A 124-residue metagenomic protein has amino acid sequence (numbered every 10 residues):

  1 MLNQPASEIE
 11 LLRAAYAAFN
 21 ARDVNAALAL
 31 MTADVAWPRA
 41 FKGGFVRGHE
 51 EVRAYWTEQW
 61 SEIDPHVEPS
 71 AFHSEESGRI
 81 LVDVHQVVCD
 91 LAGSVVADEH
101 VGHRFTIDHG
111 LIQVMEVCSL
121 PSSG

Functional and structural regions predicted by a protein language model:
M1-L30, S123-G124: Short, low-complexity N-terminal intrinsically disordered segments enriched in polar/charged residues
M1-N3, R53-G124: A beta-strand edge to alpha-helix "cap/lid" segment located at domain peripheries
L12-A15, A26-L28, V35, G48 (+3 more regions): Hydrophobic pocket/interface hotspot
R22-N25, P38-G43, L91: Short, charged low-complexity linear motifs
A36-V46, E58-E62, C118: A short gly/proline-enriched turn/hairpin at secondary-structure junctions
